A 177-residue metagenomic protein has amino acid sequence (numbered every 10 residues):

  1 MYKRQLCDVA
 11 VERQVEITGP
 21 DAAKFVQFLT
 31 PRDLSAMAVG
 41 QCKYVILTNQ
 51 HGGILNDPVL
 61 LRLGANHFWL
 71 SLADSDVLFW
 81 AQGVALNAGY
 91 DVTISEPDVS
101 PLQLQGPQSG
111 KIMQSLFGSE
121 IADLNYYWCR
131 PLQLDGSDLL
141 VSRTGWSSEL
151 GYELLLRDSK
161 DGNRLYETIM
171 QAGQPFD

Functional and structural regions predicted by a protein language model:
K3-D177: Basic, glycine/lysine-rich polyanion-binding surfaces/domains
